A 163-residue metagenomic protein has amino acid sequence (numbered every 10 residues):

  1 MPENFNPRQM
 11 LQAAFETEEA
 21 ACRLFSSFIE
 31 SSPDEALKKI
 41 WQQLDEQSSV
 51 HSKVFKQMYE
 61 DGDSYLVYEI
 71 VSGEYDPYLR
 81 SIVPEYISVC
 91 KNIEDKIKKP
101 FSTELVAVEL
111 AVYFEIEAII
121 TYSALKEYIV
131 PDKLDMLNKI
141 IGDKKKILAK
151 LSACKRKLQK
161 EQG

Functional and structural regions predicted by a protein language model:
M1-G163: Non-heme di-metal
